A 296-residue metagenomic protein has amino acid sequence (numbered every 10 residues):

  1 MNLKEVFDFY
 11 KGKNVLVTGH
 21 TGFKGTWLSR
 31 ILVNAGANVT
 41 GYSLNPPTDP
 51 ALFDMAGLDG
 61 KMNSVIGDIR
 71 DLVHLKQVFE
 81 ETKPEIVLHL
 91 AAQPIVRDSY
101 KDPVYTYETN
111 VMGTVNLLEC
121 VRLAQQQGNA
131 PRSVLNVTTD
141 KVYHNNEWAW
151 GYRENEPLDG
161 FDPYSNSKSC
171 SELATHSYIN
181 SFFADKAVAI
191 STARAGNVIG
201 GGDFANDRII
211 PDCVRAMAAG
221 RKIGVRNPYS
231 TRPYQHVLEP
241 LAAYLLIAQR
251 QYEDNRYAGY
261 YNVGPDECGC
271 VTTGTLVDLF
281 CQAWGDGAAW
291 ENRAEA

Functional and structural regions predicted by a protein language model:
M1-A195, Q282: N-terminal Rossmann-like NAD(P)+-binding domain of SDR-like oxidoreductases, especially those catalyzing
N34-A37, G67, N197, M217-A296: C-terminal substrate-binding subdomain of Rossmann-fold SDR/epimerase-dehydratase oxidoreductases
R70, K101, T109-M112, D162 (+4 more regions): Residue-level signal for the nucleotide or nucleotide-sugar donor/cofactor binding architecture
E156, A174, I190, A195 (+2 more regions): C-terminal structured domain segments across diverse proteins
G200: Flexible loop/cap residues within protein kinase catalytic domains
